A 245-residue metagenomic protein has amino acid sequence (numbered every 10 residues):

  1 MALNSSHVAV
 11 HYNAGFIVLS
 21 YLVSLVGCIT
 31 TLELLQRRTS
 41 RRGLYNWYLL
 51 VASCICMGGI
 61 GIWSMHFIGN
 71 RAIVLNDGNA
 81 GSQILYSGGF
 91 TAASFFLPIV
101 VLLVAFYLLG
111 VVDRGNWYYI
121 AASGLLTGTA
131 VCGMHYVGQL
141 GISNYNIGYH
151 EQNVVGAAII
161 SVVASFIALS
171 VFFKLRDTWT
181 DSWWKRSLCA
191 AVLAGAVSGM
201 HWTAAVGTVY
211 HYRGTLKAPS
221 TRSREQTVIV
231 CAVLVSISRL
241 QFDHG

Functional and structural regions predicted by a protein language model:
M1-G245: Peripheral, non-catalytic segments of secretory and membrane proteins
